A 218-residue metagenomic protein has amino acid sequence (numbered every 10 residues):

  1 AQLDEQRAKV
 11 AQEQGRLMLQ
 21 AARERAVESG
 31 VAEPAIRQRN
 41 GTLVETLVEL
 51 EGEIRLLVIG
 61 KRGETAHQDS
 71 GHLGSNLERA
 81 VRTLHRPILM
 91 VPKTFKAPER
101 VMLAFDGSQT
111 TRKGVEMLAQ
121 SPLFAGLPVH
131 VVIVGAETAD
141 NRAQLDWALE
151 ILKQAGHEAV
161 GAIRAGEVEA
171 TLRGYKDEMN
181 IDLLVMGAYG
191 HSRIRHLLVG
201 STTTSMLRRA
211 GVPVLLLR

Functional and structural regions predicted by a protein language model:
A1-V10: Short glycine/proline- and acidic residue-enriched helix-loop micro-motifs that form flexible lids or anion-recognition
K9, E13-Q14, L19-E33: Ligand-binding beta-strand-loop-alpha-helix segment within the catalytic cores of soluble metabolic enzymes
V27-A35, K153-V160: A short helix-to-beta-strand connector/capping loop
A35-R37, M102, P128-V131, V160 (+1 more regions): A structural signal for isolated positions on well-ordered beta-strands in alpha/beta enzyme cores
I36, V44-F95, Y175-R218: Gly/Ser-rich helix-loop-strand patches that form or flank binding pockets for ribonucleotide-derived cofactors
Q38-E45, R164-E169: Charged docking surfaces used in two-component/phosphorelay signaling
S70-R86, V91-G156: Short acidic/Ser/Thr-enriched loop-to-helix initiation segments
A125-R195: Glycine/small-residue-rich hydrophobic helix-like segments
